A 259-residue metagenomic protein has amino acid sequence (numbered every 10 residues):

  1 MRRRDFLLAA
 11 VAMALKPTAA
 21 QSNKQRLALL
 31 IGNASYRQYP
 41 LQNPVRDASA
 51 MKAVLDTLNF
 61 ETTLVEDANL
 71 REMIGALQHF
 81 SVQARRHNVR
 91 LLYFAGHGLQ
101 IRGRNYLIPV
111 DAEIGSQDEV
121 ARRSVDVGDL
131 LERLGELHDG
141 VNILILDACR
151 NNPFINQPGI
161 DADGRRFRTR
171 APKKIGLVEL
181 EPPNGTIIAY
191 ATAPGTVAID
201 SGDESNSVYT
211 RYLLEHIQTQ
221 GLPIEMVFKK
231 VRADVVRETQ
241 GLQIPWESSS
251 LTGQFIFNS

Functional and structural regions predicted by a protein language model:
R2-S259: Cysteine endopeptidase catalytic domains of the caspase/legumain-like
